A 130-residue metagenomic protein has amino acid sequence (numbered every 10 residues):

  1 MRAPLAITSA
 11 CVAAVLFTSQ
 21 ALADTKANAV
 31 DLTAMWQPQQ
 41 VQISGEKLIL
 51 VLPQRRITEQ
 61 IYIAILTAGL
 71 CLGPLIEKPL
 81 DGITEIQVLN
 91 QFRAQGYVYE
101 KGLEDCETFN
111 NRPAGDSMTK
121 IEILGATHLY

Functional and structural regions predicted by a protein language model:
M1-S9: Bacterial N-terminal signal peptides that target proteins for export
T8-L16: Bacterial N-terminal signal peptides
T18-Q20: N-terminal signal peptide c-region/cleavage motif recognized by signal peptidases
K26-S44, I49-T58, P79-Y130: Polar/charged, Gly/Pro-rich intrinsically disordered segments
I61-P79: Short, non-transmembrane amphipathic alpha-helical segments
